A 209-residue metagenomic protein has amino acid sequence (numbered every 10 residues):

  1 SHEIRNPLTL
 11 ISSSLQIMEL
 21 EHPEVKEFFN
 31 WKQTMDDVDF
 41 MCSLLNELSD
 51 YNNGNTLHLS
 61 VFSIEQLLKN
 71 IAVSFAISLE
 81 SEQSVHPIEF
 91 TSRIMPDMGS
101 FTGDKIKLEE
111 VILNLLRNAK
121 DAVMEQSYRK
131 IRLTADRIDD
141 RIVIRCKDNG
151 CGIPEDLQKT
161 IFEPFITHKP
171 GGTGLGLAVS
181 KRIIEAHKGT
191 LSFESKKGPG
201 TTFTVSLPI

Functional and structural regions predicted by a protein language model:
F28-L79: Conserved DHp (HisKA) dimerization/phosphotransfer helix of two-component histidine kinases, i.e., the long coiled-coil
G54-L57, P96, S100-G103, H168: Conserved micro-motifs of the catalytic ATP-binding
S84-G99, I138: Conserved catalytic submotifs in the C-terminal HATPase_c
Y128-D140: Short beta-strand/loop element within the Bergerat-fold HATPase_c
I153-P164: Short conserved segment of the HATPase_c
G176, S180: Short alpha-helical Gxxx[C/S/T] motif in the catalytic ATP-binding
